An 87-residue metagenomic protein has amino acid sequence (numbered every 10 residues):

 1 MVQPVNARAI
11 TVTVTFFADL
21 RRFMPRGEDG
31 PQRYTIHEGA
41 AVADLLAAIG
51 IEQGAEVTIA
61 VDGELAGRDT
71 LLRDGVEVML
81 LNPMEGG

Functional and structural regions predicted by a protein language model:
M1-G86: Ubiquitin-like/PB1-type beta-grasp interaction modules and other compact soluble beta-rich domains
